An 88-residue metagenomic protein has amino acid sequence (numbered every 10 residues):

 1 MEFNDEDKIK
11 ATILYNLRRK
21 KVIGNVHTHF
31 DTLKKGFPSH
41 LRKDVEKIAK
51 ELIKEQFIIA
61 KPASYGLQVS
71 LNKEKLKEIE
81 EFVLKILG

Functional and structural regions predicted by a protein language model:
M1-I23: Short alpha-helical segments that sit at the start of domains
F30-K43: Short helix-coil junctions and helix-kink-helix linkers
F37, L71-K73: Short beta-strand-to-loop capping motifs
E46-K50: Short, hydrophobic-biased segments on the C-terminal half of alpha helices that form "recognition helices"
I53-A63: A short, conserved structural fragment
Y65-L71: Minor-groove-contacting beta-hairpin "wing" of winged helix-turn-helix DNA-binding domains
E74-G88: Short, amphipathic alpha-helical interaction segments positioned at domain boundaries
